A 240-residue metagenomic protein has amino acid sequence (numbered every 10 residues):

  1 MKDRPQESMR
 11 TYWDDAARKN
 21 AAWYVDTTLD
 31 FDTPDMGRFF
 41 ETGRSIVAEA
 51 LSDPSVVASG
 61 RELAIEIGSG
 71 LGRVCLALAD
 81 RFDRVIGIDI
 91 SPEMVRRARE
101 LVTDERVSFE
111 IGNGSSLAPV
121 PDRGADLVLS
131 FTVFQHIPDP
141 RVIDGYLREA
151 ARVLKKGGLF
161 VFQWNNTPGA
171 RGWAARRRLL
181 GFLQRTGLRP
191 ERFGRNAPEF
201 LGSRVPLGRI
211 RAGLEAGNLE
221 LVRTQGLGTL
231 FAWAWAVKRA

Functional and structural regions predicted by a protein language model:
K2-A64, L71-L78, F82, I88-L117 (+1 more regions): Class I (Rossmann-like) S-adenosyl-L-methionine-dependent methyltransferase catalytic domain, capturing the SAM-binding
E62, G124, G157-G158: Surface-exposed loop/turn positions
P119-V128: A short acidic, Gly/Pro-enriched loop at the edge of an enzyme's catalytic core that lines a small-molecule cofactor
L127-R141: A short SAM/SAH-binding and catalytic strip from SAM-dependent methyltransferases
P140-I143, L207: Residues at or immediately preceding the N-termini of alpha-helices
D144-K156: A short glycine-rich, Lys/Arg-flanked "PGG" loop and its adjoining helix->strand segment in the class I
